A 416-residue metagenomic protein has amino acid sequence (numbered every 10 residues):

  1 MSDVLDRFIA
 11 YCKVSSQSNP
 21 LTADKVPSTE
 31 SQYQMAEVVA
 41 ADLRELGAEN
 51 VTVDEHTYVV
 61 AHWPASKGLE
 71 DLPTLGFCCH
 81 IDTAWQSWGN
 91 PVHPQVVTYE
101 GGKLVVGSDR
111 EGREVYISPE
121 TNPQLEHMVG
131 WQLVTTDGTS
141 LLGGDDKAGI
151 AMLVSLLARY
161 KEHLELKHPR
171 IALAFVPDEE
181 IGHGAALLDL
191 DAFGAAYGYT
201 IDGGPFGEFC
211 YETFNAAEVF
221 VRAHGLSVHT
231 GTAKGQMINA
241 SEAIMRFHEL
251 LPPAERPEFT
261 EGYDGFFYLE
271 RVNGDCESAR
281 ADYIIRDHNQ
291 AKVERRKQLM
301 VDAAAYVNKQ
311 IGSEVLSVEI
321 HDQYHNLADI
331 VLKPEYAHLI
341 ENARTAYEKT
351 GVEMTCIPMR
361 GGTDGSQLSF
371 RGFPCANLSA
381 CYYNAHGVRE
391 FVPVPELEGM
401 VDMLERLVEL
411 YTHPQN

Functional and structural regions predicted by a protein language model:
S2-T29, V134-T135, S227, Y383-G387: N-terminal capping segment at the start of a domain
A23-L72, G76-C78, D82, H93-P94: A non-catalytic alpha/beta surface segment that caps or lines the substrate-entry region of metallo-dependent hydrolase
E30, S140-A151, K234-E242, F391-E398: Short, conserved micro-motifs enriched in small and acidic residues
L69-R170, F175: Active-site metal-coordination/substrate-binding segment of hydrolases, especially metallo-dependent peptidases
L125-S140, H224-V228, T350-G351, Y382-H386: Glycine/charged-rich beta-loop-alpha catalytic/anionic-binding loops adjacent to active sites
L125-T213, A254-R256, T260-E270, G274 (+3 more regions): Acidic/histidine-rich catalytic neighborhood of metal-dependent amide-processing enzymes
T200-L226, T230-A233, A240-S241: Phosphate/diphosphate-binding glycine-rich loops and adjacent basic-rich segments that engage nucleotide
A240-N416: Metal-dependent amide/peptide-bond hydrolase catalytic core, centered on the "pita-bread" metallohydrolase fold
